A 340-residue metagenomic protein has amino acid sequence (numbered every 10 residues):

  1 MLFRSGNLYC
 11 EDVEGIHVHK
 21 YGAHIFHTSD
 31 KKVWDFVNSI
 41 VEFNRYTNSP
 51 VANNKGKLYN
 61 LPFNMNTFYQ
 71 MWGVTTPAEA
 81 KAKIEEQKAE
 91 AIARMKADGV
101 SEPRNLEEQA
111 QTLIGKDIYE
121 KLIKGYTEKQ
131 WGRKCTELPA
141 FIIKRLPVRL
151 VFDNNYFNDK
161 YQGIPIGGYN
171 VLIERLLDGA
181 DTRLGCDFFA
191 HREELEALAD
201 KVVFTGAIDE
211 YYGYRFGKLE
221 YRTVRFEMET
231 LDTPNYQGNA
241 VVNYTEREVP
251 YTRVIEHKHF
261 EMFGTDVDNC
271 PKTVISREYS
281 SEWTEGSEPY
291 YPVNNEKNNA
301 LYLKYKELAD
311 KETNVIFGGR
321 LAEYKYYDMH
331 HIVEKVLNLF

Functional and structural regions predicted by a protein language model:
S5-G6: Glycine-centered tight turns/hairpins at beta-strand boundaries that repeat across beta-rich repeat domains
E11-F36: N-terminal glycine-rich dinucleotide-binding loop that anchors FAD/FMN and/or NAD(P) in oxidoreductases
H17, V33-K55, I118-K121: A short alpha-helix-loop-beta-strand transition element characteristic of N-terminal alpha/beta dinucleotide-binding
K20-H24, Q162-G163, M228-E229: A short acidic, glycine-rich active-site loop that binds or catalyzes chemistry on phosphate/adenosine moieties
N44, D181-G185, I316: General small-molecule cofactor/ligand-binding pocket signal
A52-Y59, N66-K201, T205, Y212: Active-site/ligand-binding neighborhood in enzyme catalytic cores
A199, E210-L339: C-terminal segments that line or cap access tunnels to active or ligand-binding sites in enzymes and enzyme-associated
